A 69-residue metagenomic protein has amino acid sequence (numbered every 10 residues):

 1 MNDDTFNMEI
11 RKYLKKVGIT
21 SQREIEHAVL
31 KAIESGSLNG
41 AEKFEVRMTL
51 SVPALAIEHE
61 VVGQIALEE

Functional and structural regions predicted by a protein language model:
N2-R11, H27-L30, S37-E69: N-terminal intrinsically disordered, cationic/polar leader segments that include organellar targeting peptides
K12-T20: Long, contiguous binding/interaction regions
S21-H27: Compact soluble domain cores
